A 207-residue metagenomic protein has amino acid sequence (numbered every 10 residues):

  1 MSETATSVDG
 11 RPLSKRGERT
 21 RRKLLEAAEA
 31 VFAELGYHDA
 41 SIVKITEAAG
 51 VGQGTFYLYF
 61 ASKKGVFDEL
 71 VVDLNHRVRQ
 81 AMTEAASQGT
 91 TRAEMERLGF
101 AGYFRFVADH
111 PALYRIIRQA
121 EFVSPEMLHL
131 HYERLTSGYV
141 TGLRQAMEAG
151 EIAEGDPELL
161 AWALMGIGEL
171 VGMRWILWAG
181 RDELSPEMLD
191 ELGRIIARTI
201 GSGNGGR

Functional and structural regions predicted by a protein language model:
M1-L35, S41-A48, G65: Basic, helix-initiating cap at the start of DNA-binding domains
M1-V8, R105-F106, S137, T141-E148 (+3 more regions): C-terminal peripheral helix-coil segments that are non-catalytic and often amphipathic
E18-E26, H38-D39, G50, L58-T83 (+3 more regions): An amphipathic alpha-helix adjacent to DNA-recognition modules
G54: Key DNA-contact positions within bacterial/archaeal DNA-binding proteins
F60, I117-V123: Short helix-capping/turn signature of helix-turn-helix
E69, T83-A112, L160-L164, L189: Hydrophobic alpha-helical connector segments
H76-R79, S124-A149, E158-W162, L170 (+1 more regions): Amphipathic alpha-helical packing segments from all-alpha helical-bundle domains
